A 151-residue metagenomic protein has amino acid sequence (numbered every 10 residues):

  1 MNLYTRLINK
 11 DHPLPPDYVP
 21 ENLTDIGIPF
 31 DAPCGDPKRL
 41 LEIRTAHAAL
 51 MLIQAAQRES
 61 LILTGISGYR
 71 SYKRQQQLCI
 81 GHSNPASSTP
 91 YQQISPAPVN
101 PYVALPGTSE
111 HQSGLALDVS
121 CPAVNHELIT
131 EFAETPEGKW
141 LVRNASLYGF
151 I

Functional and structural regions predicted by a protein language model:
M1-G68, Y72-I151: Extracytoplasmic cell-surface/polysaccharide-interacting catalytic and binding patches
